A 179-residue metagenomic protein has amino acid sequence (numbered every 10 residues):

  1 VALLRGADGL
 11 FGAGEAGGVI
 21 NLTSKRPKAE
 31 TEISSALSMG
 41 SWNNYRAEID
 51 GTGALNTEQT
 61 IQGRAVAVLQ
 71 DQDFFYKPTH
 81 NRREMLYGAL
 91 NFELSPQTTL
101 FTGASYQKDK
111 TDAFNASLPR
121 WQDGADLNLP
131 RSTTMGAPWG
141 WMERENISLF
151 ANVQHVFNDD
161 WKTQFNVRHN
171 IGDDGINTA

Functional and structural regions predicted by a protein language model:
A2-D8: Periplasmic N-terminal accessory/gating domains of Gram-negative outer-membrane beta-barrel systems
G9-G88, F92-L100, I147: Outer-membrane beta-barrel translocator/receptor signature
Q70-F74, Y87-E93, Q97-V156, D160-A179: Acidic/polar loop-and-plug regions of large Gram-negative outer-membrane beta-barrel proteins
